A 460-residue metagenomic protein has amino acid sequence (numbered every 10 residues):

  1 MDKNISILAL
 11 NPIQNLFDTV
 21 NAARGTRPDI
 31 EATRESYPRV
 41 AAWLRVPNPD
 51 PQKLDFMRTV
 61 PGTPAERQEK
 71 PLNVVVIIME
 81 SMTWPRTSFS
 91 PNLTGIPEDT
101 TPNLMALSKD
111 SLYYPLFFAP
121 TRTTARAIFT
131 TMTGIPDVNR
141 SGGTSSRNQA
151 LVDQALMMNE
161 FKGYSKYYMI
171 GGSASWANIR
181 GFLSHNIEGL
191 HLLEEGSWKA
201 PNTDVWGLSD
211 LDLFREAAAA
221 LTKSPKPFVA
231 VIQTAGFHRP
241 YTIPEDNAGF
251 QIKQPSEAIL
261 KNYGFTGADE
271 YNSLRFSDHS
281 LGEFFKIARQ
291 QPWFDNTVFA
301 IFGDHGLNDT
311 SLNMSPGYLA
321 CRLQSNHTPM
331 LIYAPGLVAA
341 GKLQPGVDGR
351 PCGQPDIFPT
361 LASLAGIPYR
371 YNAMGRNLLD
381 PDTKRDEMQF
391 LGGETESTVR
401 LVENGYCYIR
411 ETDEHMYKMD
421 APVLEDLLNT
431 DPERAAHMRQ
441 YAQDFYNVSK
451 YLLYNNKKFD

Functional and structural regions predicted by a protein language model:
M1-N372, D382-M388: Soluble catalytic regions of membrane-associated enzymes that act on cell-envelope and secretory-pathway components
V338-D460: Membrane-interface soluble catalytic domains
